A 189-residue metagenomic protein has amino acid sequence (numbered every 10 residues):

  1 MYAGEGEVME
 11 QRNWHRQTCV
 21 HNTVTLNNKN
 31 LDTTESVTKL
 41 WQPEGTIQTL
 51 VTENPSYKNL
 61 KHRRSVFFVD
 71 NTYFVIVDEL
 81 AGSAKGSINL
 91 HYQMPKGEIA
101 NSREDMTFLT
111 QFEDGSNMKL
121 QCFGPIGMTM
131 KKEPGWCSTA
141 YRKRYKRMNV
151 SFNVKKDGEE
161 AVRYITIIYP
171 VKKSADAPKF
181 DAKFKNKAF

Functional and structural regions predicted by a protein language model:
M1-F189: CBM-like, beta-strand-rich accessory domains located in the C-terminal region of large, secreted polysaccharide-active
